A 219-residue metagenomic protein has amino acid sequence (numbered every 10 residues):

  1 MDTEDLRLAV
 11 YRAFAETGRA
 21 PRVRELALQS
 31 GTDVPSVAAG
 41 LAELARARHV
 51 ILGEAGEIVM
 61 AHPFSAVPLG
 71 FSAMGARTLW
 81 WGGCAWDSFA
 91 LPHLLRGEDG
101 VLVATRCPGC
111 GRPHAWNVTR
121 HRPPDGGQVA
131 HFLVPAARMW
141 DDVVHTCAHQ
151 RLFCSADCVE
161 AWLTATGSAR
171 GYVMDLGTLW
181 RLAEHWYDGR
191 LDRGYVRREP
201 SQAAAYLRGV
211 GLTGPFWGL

Functional and structural regions predicted by a protein language model:
M1-T3, L52-G75, R120: Short, cationic-aromatic polyanion-contact patches
D2-V10: Short, leucine-enriched amphipathic alpha-helices that occur as contiguous helical runs
L6, L26, S36-E54: Basic amphipathic alpha-helical segments that dock to polyanions
Y11-A15: Short, locally clustered residues in the helix-turn-helix/winged-helix DNA-binding domain
E16-Q29: Short acidic, hydrophobic short linear motifs in intrinsically disordered regions
T78, C84-P200: Mid-protein regulatory/catalytic core that forms ligand/cofactor-binding pockets and protein-protein interaction
L191-L219: Long hydrophobic alpha-helical segments typical of transmembrane helices together with their membrane-interfacial
